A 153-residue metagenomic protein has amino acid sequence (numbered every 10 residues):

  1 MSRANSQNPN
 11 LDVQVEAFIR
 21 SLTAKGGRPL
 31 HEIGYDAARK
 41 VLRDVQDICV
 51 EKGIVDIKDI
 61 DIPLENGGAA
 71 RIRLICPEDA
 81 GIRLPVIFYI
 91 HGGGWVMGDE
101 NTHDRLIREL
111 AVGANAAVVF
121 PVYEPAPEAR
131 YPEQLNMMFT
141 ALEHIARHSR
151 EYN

Functional and structural regions predicted by a protein language model:
M1-L74: A glycine/proline-hinged amphipathic helix-loop "lid/cap" segment that gates access to hydrophobic ligand pockets
G53, G81-I82, E151-N153: Short helix-terminating capping/connector loops at secondary-structure junctions
R83-G93: Short beta-strand element of the alpha/beta-hydrolase
V96-M97: Short beta->alpha connector loops of Rossmann-like oxidoreductase domains
N101-P121, N136, T140: Short amphipathic alpha-helix adjacent to the substrate-entry channel of hydrolases
V122-A126: Short beta-to-alpha linker loops that shape the active-site pocket of alpha/beta-hydrolase fold enzymes
A129-E151: Alpha/beta-hydrolase active-site loop
